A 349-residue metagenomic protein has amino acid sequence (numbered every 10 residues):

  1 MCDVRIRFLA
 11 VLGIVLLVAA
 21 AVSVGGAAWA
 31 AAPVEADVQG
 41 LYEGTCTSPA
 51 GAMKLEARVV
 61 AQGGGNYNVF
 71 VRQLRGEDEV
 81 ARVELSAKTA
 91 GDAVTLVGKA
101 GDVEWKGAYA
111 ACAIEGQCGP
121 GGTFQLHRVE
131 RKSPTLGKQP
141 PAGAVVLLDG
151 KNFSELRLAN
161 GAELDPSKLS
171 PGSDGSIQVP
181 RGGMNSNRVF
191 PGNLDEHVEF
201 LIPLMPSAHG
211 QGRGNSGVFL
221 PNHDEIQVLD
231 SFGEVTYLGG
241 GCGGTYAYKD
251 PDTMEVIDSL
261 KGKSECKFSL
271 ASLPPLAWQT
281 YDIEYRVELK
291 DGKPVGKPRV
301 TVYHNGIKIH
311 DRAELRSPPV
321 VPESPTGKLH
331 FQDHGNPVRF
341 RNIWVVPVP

Functional and structural regions predicted by a protein language model:
M1-L9: N-terminal secretory signal peptides that target proteins for export/translocation
V11-G25: Bacterial N-terminal signal peptides
G26-A30: Boundary at the C-terminal end of the N-terminal hydrophobic targeting segment
A32, L55-R58: N-terminal trafficking/processing presequences and adjacent post-cleavage segments of proteins routed to secretion
V38-G40, A277: A glycine-anchored, Pro-Gly-centered beta-turn/N-cap motif
A52, V60-N66, F70-P349: Carbohydrate-interacting regions of secretory-pathway proteins
